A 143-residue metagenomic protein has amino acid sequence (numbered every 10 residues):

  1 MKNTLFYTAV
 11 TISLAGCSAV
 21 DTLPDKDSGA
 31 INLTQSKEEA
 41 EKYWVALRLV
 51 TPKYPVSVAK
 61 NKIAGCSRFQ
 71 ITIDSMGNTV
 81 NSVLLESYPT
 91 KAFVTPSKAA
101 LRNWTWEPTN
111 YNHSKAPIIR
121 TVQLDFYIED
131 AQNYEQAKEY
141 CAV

Functional and structural regions predicted by a protein language model:
K2-T8: Sec-dependent signal peptide recognition, specifically the positively charged N-region followed immediately by
S18-D21: Bacterial signal peptide processing site
D27-Q70, P96-Y134, A142: Short proline/glycine- and basic residue-enriched helix-capping loop/turn segments at helix->loop/beta transitions
E86-A92: A short acidic/small-residue loop/turn micro-motif
